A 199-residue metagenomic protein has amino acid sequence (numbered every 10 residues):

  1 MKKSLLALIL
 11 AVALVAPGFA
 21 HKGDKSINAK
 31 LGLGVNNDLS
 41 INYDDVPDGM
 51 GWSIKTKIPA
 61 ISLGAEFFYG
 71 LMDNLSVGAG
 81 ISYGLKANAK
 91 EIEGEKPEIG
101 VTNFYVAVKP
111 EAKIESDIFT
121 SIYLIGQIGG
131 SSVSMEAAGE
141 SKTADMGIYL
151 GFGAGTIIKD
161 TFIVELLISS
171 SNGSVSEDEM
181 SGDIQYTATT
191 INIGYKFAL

Functional and structural regions predicted by a protein language model:
M1-S26, L199: Cleavable N-terminal export/targeting peptides
V12-H21, I61-E66, I148-G155: Generic detector of contiguous secondary-structure segments
A16, K22-D24, T143-D145, N172-S176: N-terminal targeting leader peptides, primarily classical Sec-type signal peptides for secretion
H21-N28, L33-Y43, I61-A138, I158 (+2 more regions): Gram-negative (and chloroplast) outer-membrane scaffold detector with strong preference for beta-barrel transmembrane
N36-L63, E140-M146, S174, M180: Surface-exposed strand-loop-strand hairpins of Gram-negative outer-membrane beta-barrel proteins
I54-T56, P97, V164, G182: Short, isolated positions in well-ordered beta-strands
G129-S171: A charged, solvent-exposed segment within the mature domains of Sec-exported extracytoplasmic proteins
